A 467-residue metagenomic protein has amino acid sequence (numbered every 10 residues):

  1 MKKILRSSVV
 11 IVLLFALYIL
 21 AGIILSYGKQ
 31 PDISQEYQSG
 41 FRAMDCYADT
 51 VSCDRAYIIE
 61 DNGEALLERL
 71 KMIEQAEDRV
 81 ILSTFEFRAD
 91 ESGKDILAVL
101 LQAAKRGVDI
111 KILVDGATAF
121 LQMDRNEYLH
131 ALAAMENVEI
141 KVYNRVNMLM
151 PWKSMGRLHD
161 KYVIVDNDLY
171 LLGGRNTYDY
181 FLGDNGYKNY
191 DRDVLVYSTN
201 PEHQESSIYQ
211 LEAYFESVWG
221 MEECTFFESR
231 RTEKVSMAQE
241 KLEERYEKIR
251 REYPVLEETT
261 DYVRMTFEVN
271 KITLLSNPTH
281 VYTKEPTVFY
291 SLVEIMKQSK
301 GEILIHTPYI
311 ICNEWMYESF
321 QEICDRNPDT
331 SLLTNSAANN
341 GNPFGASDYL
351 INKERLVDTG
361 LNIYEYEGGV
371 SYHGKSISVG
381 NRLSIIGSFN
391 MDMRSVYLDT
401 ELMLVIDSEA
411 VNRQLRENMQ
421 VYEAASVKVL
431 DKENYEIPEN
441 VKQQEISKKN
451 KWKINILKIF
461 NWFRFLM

Functional and structural regions predicted by a protein language model:
K2-V138, M148-H159, V165-M467: Charged, low-complexity intrinsically disordered terminal segments
K141-Y143: Lumenal/extracellular "mature" regions of secretory-pathway glycan-modifying transferases
